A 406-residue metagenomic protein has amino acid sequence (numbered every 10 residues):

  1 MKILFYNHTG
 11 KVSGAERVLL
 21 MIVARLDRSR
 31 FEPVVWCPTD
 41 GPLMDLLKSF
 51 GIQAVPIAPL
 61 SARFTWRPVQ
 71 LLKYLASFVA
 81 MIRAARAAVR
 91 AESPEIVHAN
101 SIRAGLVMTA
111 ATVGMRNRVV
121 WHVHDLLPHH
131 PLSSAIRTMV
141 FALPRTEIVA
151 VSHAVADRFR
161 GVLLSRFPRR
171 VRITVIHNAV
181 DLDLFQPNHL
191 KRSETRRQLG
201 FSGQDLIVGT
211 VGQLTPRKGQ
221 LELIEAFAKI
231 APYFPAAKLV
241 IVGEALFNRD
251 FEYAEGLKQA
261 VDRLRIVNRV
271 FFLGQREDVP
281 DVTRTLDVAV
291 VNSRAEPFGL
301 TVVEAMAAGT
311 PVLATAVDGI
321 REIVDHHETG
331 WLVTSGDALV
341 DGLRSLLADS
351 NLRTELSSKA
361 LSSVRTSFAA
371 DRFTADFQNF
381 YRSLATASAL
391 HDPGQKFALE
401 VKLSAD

Functional and structural regions predicted by a protein language model:
S13-M21, L206, T210-P232, L239 (+2 more regions): A conserved mid-protein helix/loop that constitutes part of the nucleotide-sugar donor-binding site
M81, A99-G105, V123: Short His-centered aromatic/hydrophobic patch
A154, A179: Carbohydrate-associated surface elements
L163-L164, Q186-F201, E255-K258: A short helix/loop element that forms part of the nucleotide-sugar donor recognition site in Leloir-type
R197, S345, L352-S367, F373-N379: A short, well-ordered alpha-helix in the C-terminal region of glycosyltransferases
Q275, R294: Aromatic "clamp/platform" in nucleotide-sugar-dependent glycosyltransferases that forms part of the donor/acceptor
P311-A314, V324: Short hydrophobic beta-strand element within catalytic cores of glycosyltransferases and related nucleotide-activated
H326-H327, W331-D337, S345-N351: Conserved acidic donor-binding segment of nucleotide-sugar-dependent glycosyltransferases
